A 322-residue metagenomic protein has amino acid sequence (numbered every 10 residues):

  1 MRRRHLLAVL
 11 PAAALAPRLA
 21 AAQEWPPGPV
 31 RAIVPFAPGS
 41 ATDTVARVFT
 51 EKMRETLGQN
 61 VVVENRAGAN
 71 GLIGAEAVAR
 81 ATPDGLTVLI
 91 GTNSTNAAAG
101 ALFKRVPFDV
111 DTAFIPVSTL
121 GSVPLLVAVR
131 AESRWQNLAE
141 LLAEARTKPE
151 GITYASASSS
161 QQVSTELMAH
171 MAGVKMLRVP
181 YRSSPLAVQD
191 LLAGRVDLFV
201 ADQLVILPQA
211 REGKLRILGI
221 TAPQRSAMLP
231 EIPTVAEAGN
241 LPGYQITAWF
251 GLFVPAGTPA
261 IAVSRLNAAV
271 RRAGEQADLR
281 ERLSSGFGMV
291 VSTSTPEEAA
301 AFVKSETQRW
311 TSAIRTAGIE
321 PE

Functional and structural regions predicted by a protein language model:
H5-A22: N-terminal export signals
A22-D111, G151, Q161, V174-D197 (+3 more regions): N-terminal (or domain-start) structured segment
P27-P29, M171, R211, A260-E322: An extracytoplasmic/periplasmic, membrane-proximal ligand-sensing/linker region
V30, G39, A46, V63 (+11 more regions): Residue-level signal for nonpolar/aromatic packing positions in well-ordered secondary structure
R80-L86, A101-L186, V235, W249-R282: Hinge/capping helix and adjacent helix->loop/strand transition within the periplasmic-binding protein
I90-T95, S158, S184, A201-I206 (+3 more regions): Beta->alpha turn/N-cap motifs
S94-R105, E166-M171, L198-I232: A ligand-binding cleft/hinge motif common to bilobed small-molecule-binding domains
S122, I206-E275, S305-Q308: C-terminal lobe and pocket-closing loops of periplasmic/extracytoplasmic Venus-flytrap solute-binding proteins
